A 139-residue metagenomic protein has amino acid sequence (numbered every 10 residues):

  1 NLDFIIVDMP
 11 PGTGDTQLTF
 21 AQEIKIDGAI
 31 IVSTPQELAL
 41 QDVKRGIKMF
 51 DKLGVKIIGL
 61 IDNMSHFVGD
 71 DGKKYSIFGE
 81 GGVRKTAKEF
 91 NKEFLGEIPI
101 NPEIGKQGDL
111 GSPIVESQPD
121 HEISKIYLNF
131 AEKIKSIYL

Functional and structural regions predicted by a protein language model:
N1-D3, L139: Active-site phosphate-binding and catalytic loops of NTP-dependent enzymes
D3-Q107: Conserved catalytic-core segment of NTP-binding enzymes
A39, V55, P119-D120, L139: Short, intrinsically disordered/low-complexity patches at protein termini and at juxtamembrane boundaries
D42, E122, I126: Charged catalytic carboxylate motif
G46, S112-P113, F130: Alpha-helix boundary/capping detector
L110-I123: C-terminal boundary of histidine-terminating zinc-finger modules
A131-L139: Short, hydrophobic alpha-helical segments
